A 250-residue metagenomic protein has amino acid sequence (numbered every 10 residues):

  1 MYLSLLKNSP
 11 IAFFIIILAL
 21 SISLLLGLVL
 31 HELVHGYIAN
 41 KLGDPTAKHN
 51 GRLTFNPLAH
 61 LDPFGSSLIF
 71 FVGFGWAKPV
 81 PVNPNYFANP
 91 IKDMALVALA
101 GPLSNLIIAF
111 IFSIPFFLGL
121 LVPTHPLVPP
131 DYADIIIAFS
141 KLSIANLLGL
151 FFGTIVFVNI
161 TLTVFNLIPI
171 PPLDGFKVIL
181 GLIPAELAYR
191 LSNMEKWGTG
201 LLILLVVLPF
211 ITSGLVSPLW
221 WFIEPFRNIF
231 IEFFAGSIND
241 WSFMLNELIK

Functional and structural regions predicted by a protein language model:
M1-K250: Hydrophobic transmembrane alpha-helices and their immediate loop junctions in multi-pass integral membrane proteins
